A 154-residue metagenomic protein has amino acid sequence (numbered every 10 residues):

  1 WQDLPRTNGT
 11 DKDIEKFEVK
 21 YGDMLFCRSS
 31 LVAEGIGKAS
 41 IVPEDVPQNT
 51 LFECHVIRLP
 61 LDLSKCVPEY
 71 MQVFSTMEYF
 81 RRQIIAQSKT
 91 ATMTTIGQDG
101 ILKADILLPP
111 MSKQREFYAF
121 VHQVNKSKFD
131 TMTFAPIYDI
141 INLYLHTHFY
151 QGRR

Functional and structural regions predicted by a protein language model:
W1-M24, S30, I41: Sequence-specific dsDNA recognition surfaces
Y21, K38, K103-D105: Extracellular/lumenal ectodomain signal focusing on beta-strand-rich modules and carbohydrate-recognition contexts
Q48-I57, C66, S88-R115: A short glycine-rich beta-alpha junction/loop motif
D62-S64, P68-Y79: Glycine- and charge-enriched low-complexity intrinsically disordered segments
V67-M71, L102-D139: Amphipathic alpha-helical segments
D130-R154: Short amphipathic coiled-coil heptad-repeat segments
